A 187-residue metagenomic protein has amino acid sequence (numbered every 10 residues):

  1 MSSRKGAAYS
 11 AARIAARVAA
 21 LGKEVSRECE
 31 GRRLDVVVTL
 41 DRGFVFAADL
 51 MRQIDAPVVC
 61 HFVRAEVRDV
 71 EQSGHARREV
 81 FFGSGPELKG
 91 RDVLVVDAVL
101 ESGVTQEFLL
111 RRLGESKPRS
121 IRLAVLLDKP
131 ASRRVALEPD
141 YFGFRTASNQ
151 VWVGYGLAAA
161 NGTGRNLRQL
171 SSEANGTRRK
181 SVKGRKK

Functional and structural regions predicted by a protein language model:
M1-K187: PRPP-associated nucleotide enzymes
